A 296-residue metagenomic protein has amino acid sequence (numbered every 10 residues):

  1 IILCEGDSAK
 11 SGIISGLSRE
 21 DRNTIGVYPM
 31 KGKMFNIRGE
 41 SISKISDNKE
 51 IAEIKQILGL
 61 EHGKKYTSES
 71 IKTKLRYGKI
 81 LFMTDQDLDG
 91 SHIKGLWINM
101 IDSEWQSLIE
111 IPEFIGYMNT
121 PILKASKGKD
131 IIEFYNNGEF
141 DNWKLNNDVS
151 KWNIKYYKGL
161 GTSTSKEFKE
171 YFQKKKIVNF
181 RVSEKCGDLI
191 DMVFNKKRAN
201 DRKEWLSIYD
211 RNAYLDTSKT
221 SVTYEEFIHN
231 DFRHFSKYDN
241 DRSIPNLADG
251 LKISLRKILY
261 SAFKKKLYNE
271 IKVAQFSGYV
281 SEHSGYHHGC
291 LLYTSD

Functional and structural regions predicted by a protein language model:
I1-S295: Conserved phosphate-chemistry cores used by DNA topoisomerases
